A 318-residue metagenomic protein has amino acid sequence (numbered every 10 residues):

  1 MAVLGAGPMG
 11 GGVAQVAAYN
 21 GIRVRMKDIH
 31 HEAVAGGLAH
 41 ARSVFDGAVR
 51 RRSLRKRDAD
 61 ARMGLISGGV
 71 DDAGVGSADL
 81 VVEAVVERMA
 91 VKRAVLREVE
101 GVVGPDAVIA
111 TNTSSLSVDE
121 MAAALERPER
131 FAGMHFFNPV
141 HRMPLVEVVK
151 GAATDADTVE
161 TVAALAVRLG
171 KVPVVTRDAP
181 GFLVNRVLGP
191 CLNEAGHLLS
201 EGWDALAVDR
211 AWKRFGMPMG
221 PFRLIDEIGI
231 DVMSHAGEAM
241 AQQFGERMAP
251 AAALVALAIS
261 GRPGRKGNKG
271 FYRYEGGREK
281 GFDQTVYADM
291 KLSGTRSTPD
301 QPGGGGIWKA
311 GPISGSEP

Functional and structural regions predicted by a protein language model:
M1-P318: N-terminal glycine-rich phosphate-binding loop for ADP-containing cofactors
